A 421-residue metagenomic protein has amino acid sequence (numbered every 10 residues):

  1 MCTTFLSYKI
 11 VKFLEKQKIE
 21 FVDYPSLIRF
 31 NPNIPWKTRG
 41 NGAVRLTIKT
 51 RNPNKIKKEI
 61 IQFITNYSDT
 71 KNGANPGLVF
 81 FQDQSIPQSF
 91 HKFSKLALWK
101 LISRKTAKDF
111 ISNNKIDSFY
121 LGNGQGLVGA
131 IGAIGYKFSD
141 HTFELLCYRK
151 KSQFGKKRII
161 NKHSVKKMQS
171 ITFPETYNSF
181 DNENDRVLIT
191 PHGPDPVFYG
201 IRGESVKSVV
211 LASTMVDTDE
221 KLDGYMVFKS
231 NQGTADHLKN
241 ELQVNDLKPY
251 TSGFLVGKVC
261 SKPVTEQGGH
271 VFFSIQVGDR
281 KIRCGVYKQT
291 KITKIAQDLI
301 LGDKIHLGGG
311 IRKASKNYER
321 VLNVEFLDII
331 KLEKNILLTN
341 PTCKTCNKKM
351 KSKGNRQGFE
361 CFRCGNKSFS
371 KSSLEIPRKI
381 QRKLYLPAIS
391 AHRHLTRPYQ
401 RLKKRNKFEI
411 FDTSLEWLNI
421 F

Functional and structural regions predicted by a protein language model:
I60-T65, T70-V244: Long, hydrophobic alpha/beta structural blocks
P249-G269, T339-K344: Structural detector for short beta-strands of small beta-barrel domains
S261-P263, G308-N317: Short, charged beta-turn/beta-strand-edge "cap" motif at the junction between a beta-strand and an adjacent loop
V264-Q289: OB-fold (S1/OB) nucleic-acid-binding surfaces
T290-L307: Short nucleic-acid-contacting surface segments enriched for D/E, G, S/T with interspersed K/R
I300, S372-F421: Long, charge-rich boundary regions
R312-N340: OB-fold/S1-family single-stranded nucleic acid-binding modules
C343-C346, C361-C364: Short cysteine-rich clusters marking metal-coordination/redox-active sites
